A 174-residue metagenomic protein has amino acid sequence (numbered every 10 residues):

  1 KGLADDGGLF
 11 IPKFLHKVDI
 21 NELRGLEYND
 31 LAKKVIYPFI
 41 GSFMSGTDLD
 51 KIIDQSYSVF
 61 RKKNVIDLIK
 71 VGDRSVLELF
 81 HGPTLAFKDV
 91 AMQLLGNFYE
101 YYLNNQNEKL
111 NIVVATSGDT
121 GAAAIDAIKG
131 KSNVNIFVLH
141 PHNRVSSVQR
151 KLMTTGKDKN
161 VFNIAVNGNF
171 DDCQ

Functional and structural regions predicted by a protein language model:
K1-Q174: PLP-dependent amino-acid enzyme catalytic core
